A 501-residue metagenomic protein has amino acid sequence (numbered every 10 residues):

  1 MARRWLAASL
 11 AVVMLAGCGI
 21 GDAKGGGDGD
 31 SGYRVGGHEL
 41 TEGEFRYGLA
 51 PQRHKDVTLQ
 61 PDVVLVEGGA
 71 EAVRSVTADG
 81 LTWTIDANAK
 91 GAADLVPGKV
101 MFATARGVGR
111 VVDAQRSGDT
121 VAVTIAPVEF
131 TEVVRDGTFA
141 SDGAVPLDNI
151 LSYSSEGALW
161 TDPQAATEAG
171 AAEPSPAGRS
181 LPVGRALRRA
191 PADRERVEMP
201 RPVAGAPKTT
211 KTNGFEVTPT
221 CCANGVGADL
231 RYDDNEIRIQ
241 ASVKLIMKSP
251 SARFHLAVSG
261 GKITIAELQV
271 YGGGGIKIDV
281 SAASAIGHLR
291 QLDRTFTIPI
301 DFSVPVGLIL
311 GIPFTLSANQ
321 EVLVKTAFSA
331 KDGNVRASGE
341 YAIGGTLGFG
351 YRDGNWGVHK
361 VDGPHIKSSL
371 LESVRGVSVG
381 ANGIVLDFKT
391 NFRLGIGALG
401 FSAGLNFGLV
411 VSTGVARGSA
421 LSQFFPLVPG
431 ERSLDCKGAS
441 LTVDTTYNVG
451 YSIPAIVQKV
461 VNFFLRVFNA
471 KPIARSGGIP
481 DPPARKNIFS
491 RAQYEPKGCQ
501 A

Functional and structural regions predicted by a protein language model:
M1-L10: N-terminal export and membrane-targeting signals
M14-G17: C-terminal motif of bacterial Sec signal peptides marking the signal peptidase cleavage site
G19-D22: Bacterial signal peptide processing site
G29-N88, V96-P97, A122, A126-R185: Preference for solvent-exposed, low-hydrophobicity sequence contexts
A93-S117: Ser/Thr/Gly-rich low-complexity blocks that favor extended beta-strand/coil architectures
V123-E129, V134-I150, G184, A190 (+3 more regions): Extracellular/lumenal and peripheral-membrane lipid-interaction modules
N149-A252, A257: Long, low-complexity intrinsically disordered regions
N213-A501: Membrane-lipid interaction segments
